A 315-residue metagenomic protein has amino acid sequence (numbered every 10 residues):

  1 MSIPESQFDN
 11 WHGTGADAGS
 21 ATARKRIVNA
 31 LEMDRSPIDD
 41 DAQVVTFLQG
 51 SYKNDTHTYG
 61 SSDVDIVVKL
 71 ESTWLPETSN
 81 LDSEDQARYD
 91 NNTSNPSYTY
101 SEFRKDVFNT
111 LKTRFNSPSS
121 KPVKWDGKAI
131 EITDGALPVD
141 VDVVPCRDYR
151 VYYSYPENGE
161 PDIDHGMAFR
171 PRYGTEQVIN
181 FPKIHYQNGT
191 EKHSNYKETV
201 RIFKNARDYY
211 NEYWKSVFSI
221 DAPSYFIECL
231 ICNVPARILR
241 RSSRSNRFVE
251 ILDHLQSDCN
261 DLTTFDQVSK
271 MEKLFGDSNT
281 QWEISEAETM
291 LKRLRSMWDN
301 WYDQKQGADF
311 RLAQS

Functional and structural regions predicted by a protein language model:
M1, E5-S6, T263-S315: Terminal (often C-terminal) interaction modules
M1, G13-A16, S20, Y100 (+5 more regions): Intrinsic-disorder-associated interaction segments
M1-S61, S72-N92, P96, A313-S315: N-terminal regions immediately upstream of nucleotidyltransferase
D9-G13, F181-G189, A236-I238, K273-E283: Charged, low-complexity surface segments at secondary-structure and domain boundaries
K25-V28, T93-L262, R295: Catalytic cores of NTP-dependent nucleotidyl/adenyl transfer enzymes across multiple folds
A42-V45, K128-I130, D266: Residue-level recognition of the N-termini of beta-strands and the immediately preceding loop/turn
V45, S51-E71, E131-C146: Histidine-centered divalent-metal-coordination microenvironment in nucleic-acid enzymes
V68-W74, L111, F115: Generic hydrophobic/packing signal
